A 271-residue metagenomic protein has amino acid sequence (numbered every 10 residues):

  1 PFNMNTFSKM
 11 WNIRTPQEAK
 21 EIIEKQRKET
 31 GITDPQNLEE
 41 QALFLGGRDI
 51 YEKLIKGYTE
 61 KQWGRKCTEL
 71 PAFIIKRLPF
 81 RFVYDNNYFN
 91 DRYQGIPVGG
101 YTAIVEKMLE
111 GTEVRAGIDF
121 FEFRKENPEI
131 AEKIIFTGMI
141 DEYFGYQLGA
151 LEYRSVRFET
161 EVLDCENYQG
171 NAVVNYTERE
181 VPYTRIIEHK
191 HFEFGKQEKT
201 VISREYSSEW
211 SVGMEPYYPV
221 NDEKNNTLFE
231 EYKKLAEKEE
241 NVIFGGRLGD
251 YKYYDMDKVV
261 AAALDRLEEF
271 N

Functional and structural regions predicted by a protein language model:
M4-K133: Active-site/ligand-binding neighborhood in enzyme catalytic cores
T112, F270-N271: Short, hydrophobic alpha-helical segments
F121, D141-E142: Residue-level marker for beta-strand->alpha-helix junctions and adjacent short loops that shape enzyme
E132, E142-F270: C-terminal segments that line or cap access tunnels to active or ligand-binding sites in enzymes and enzyme-associated
T137-M139: Glycine-rich, N-terminal phosphate-binding loop of Rossmann-like dinucleotide-binding domains
